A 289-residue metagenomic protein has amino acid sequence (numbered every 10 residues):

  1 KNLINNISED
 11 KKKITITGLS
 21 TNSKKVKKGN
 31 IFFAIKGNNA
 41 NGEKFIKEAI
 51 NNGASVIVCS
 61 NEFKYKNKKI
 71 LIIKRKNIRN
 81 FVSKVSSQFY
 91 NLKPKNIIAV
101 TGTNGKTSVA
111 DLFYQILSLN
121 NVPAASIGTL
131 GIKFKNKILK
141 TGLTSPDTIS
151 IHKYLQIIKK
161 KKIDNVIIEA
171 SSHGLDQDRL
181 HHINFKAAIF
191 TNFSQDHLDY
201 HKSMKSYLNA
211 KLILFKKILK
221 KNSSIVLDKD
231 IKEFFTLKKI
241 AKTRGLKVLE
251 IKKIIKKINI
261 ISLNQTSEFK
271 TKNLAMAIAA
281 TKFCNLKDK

Functional and structural regions predicted by a protein language model:
K1-K84, K232, T236-K239, T266 (+1 more regions): N-terminal leader/targeting and accessory segments in enzymes
D10-L19, N80-S83, P146-I149, I168-H173 (+3 more regions): Short gly/ser/thr-rich secondary-structure transition/capping motifs
N30, A49, V85, V100 (+8 more regions): Residue-level signal for inorganic ion chemistry
C59, F63-K68, K159-D164, G174-D176 (+1 more regions): Acidic, Mg2+-coordinating active-site environments of NTP-dependent enzymes
V82, S86, F113, L117 (+1 more regions): Buried hydrophobic packing segments
S86-K137: Walker A (P-loop) phosphate-binding motif
G128-S150, Y154: P-loop NTPase switch/communication element
